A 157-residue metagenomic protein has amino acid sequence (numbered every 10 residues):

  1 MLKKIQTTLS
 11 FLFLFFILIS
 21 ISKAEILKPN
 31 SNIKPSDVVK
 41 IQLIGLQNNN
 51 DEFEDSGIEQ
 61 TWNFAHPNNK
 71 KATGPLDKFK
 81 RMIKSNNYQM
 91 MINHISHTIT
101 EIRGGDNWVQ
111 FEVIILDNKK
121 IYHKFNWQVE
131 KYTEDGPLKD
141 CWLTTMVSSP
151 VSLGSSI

Functional and structural regions predicted by a protein language model:
M1-S10: Bacterial N-terminal signal peptides that target proteins for export
S10-L18: Bacterial N-terminal signal peptides
I19-A24: Sec/Tat signal peptide C-region and signal peptidase I cleavage site
P29-D37, E52-S56, T73-G74: Soluble non-cytosolic domains of exported or imported proteins
K34-N50, F64: Short, aromatic-enriched amphipathic alpha-helices that serve as compact interaction elements
D51-F53, K71-A72, L153-S156: Short, solvent-exposed loop/turn elements at domain surfaces
E54-D106: Short solvent-exposed beta->alpha transition segments
E101-I157: Exposed beta-sheet edge and beta->alpha loop/turn motif
